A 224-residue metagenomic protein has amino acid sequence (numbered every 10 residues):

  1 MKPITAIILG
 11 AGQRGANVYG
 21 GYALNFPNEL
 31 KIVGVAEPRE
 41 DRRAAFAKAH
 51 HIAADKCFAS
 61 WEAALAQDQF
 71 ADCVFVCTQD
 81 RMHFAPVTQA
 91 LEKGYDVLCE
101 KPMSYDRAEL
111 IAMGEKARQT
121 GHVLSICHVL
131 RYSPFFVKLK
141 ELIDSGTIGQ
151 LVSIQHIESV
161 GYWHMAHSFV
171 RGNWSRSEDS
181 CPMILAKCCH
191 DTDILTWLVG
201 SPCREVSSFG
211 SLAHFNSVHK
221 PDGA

Functional and structural regions predicted by a protein language model:
M1-I52: N-terminal Rossmann-like dinucleotide-binding module
Q13, D80, M103-S104, I157-Y162: Short glycine-enriched loops at secondary-structure junctions
G34, D72-C73, S153: Short, Asp-centered acidic motifs that coordinate Mg2+ and/or phosphate in catalytic or ligand-binding sites
I52-K116: Beta-loop-alpha module in the N-terminal Rossmann-like domain of NAD(P)-dependent dehydrogenases, especially those
F58, L98, V123-S125, Q155 (+1 more regions): Structural detector of well-ordered beta-strand residues that form the stable sheet scaffold of enzyme domains
I111-V129, G149-H156: Rossmann-fold dehydrogenase core element
L130-A224: Predominantly a Rossmann-like dinucleotide-binding segment in NAD(P)-dependent oxidoreductases
